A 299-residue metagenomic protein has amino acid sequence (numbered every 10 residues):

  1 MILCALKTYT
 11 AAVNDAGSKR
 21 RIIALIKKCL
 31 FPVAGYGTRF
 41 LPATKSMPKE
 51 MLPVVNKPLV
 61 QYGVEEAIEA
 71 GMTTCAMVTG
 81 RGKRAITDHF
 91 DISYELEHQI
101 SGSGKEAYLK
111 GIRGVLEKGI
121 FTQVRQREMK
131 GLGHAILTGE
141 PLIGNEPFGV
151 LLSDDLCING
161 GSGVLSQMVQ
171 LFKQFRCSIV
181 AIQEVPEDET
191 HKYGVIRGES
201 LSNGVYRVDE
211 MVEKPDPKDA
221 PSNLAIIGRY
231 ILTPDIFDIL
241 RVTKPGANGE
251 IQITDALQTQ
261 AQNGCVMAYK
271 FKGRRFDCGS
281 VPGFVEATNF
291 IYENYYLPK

Functional and structural regions predicted by a protein language model:
M1-I2, V13, I22-I23: Short hydrophobic transmembrane-like helices used for membrane targeting/insertion
A5, D15-A16: Short hydrophobic alpha-helical segments enriched in small aliphatic residues
R21-K105, G161-Q167: N-terminal glycine-rich phosphate-binding loop and ensuing alpha1 helix
K28, T73-C75, P147, C177-S178 (+2 more regions): Residues at the starts of beta-strands that form the adenosine-phosphate
F31, M77, V150, V180-A181 (+1 more regions): Structural beta-sheet core signal
L96-Q99, E106-G198, P234, R241-T243: Conserved beta-loop-beta/alpha segment of the NTase-like Rossmann-fold superfamily that binds/positions NTPs
G149, S162-L165, V169-K173, S200-P298: Catalytic-core segments of class I nucleotidyltransferases/pyrophosphorylases that form NMP-activated intermediates
